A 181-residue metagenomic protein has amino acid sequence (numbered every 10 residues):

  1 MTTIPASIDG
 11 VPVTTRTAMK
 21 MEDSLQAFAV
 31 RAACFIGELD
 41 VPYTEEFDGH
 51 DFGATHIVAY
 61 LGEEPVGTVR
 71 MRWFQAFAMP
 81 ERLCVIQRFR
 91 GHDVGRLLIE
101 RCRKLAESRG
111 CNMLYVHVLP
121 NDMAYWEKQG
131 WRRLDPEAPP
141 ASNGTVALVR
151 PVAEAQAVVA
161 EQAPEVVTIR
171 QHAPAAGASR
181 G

Functional and structural regions predicted by a protein language model:
M1-P12, E107-S108, P120-M123, E127-G181: Terminal substrate-recognition subdomain of acyl/acetyltransferases
S7-A27: A short beta-loop-alpha structural element at the N-terminal edge of CoA-dependent acyl/N-acetyltransferase catalytic
A29-G62: Active-site rim helix/loop that mediates acceptor-substrate recognition in acyltransferases
P42-T44, A54-V58, T68, R82 (+1 more regions): Short hydrophobic/aromatic beta-strand element in the GNAT-like acyltransferase core that lines or flanks the acyl-donor
V58, E63-R72, F77-C84: Conserved beta-strand in the GNAT
R72-E81, R90-G91, P140-G144: A conserved beta-turn-beta hairpin within the catalytic core of GNAT-like acetyltransferases that forms part
V85, G91-K104: Conserved acetyl-CoA-binding loop-helix of GNAT-fold acetyltransferases
I99, K104-L119: Conserved GNAT acetyl-CoA-binding A-motif
